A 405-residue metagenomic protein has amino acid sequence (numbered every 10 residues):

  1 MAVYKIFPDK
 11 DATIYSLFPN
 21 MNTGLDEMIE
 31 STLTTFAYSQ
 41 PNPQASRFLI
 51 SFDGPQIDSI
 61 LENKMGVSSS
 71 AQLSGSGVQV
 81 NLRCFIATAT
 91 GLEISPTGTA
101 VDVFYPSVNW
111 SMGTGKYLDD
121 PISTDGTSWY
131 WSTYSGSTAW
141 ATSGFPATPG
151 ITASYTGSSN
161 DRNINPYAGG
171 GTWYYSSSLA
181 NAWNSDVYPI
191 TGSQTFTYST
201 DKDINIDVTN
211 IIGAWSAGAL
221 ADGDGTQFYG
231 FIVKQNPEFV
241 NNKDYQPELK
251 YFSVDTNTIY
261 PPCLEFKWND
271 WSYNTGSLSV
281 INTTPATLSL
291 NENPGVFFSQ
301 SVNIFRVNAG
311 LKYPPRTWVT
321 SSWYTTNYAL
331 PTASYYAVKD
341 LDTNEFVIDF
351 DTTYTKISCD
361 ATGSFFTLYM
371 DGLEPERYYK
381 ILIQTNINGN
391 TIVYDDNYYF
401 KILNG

Functional and structural regions predicted by a protein language model:
M1-V296, N308-L311, S322, P331-A337 (+2 more regions): Secreted, disulfide-rich extracellular signaling modules
F52, L368-D371: Hydrophobic core positions of the immunoglobulin-like beta-sandwich fold
G230-N236, D371-T391: Internal, hydrophobic beta-strand segments that form the core of beta-sheet-rich folds
F297-F298, L373: Hydrophobic beta-strand core residues of beta-sandwich domains
V302-P315: Beta-strand-rich structural segments
T326-N327: Extracellular attachment/recognition segments
G363-T367, Y378: A structural signal for the principal folded core domain
I387-G405: Short beta-strand elements
